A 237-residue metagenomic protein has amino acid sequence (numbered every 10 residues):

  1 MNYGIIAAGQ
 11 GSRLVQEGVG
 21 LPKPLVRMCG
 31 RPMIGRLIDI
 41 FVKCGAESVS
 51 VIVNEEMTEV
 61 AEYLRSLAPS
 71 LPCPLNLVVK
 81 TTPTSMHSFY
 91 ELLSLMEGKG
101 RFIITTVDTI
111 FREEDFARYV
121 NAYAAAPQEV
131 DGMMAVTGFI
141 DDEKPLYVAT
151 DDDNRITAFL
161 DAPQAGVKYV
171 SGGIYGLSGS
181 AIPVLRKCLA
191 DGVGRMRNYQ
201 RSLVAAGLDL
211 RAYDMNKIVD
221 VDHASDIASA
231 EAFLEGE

Functional and structural regions predicted by a protein language model:
M1-V19, L208: N-terminal nucleotide-binding beta1-loop-alpha1 segment
N2-I5, R13, R31-I104: Conserved N-terminal catalytic core of the sugar/cofactor nucleotidyltransferase
G20-G35: Short catalytic helix/loop segments, enriched in acidic residues and glycine and frequently bearing histidine
I38-D39, R65, Y90, E113-A124 (+1 more regions): Short alpha-helix within the catalytic core of nucleotide-sugar-dependent glycosyltransferases
E55, T105, G176-L177, D222: A conserved hydrophobic position in a structured secondary element of the catalytic/binding core that shapes
T106-I110: The conserved acidic donor/metal-binding loop of glycosyltransferases
E114-E143: Conserved donor-nucleotide/metal-binding helix-loop-beta segment in metal-dependent transferases, i.e., the alpha-helix
A117, A124, R155-V219, S225-E237: Catalytic-core segments of class I nucleotidyltransferases/pyrophosphorylases that form NMP-activated intermediates
